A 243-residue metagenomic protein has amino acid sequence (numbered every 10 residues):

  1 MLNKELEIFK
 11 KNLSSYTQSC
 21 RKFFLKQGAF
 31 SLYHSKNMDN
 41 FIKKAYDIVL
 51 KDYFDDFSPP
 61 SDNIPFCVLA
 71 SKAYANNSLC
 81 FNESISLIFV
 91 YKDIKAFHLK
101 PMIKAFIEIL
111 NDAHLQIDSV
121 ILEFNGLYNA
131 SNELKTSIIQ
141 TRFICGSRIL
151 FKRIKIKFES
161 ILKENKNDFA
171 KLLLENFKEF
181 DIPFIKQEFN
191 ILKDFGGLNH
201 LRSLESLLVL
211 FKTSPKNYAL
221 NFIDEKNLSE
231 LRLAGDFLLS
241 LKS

Functional and structural regions predicted by a protein language model:
M1-F30, E108-A113, G126-E164: Generic start-of-chain signal for non-secretory N-termini
M1-F66: Helical scaffold of the NTase/Pol beta-like nucleotidyltransferase catalytic core
T17-S19, I85-S86, I117-S119, L134-S137 (+3 more regions): Short acidic (Asp/Glu) and glycine-rich catalytic loops that position anionic groups and cofactors
S35-K43, V49, S58-S61, L99-R153 (+4 more regions): Conserved catalytic core of two-metal-ion nucleotidyltransferases
K43, D47-K95, K100: Active-site nucleotide-donor binding segment shared across nucleotidyl transfer reactions
P59-P60, N76, F81, D93 (+8 more regions): Helix-loop-helix transmembrane hairpins and adjacent membrane-interface loops of multi-pass inner-membrane proteins
S86-F89, I103-H114, R202-E205, R232-K242: Short, well-ordered alpha-helical packing segments
E164-S243: Conserved nucleotidyltransferase catalytic core and NTase-mimicking acidic/glycine-rich helix/loop elements in nucleic
